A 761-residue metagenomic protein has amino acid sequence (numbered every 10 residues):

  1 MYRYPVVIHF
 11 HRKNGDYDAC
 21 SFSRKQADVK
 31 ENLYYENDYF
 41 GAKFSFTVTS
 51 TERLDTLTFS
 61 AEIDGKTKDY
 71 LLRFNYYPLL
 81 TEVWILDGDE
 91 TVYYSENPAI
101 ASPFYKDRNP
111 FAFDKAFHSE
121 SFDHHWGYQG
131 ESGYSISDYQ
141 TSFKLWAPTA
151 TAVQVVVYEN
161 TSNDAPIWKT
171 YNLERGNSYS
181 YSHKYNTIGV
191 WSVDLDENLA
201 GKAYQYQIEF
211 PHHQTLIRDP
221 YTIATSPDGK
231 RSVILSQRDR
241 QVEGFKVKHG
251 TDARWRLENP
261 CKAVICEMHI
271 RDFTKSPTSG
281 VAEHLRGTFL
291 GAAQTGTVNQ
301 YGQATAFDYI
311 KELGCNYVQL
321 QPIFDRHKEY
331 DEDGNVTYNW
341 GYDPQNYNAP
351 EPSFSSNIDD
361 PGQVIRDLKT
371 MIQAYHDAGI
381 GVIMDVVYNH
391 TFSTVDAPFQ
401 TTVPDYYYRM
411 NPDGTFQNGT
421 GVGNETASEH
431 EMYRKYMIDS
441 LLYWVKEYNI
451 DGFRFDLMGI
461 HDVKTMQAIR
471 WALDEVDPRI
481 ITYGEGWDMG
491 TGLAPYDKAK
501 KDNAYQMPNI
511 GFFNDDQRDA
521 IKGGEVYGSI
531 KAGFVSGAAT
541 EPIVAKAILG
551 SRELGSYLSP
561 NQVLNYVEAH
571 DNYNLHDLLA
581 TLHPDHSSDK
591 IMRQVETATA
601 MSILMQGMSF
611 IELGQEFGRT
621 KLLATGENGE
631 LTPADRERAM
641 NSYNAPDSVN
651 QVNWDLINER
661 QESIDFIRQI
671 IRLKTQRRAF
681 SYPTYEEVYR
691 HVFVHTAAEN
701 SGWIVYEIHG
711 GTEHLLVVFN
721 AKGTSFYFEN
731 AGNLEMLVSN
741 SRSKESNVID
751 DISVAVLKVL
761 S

Functional and structural regions predicted by a protein language model:
M1-N14, D38-Q140, K184-E267, D272-G287: The feature marks proteins involved in alpha-glucan
K13-D18, W146-A152, D571, K722-T724 (+1 more regions): Short proline/glycine-enriched turn/loop motifs at strand-loop junctions of beta-rich domains
G41, G65, Y76-W84, D164 (+10 more regions): Active-site-proximal helices and loops of the catalytic beta/alpha 8
A101, A147, A200-Y204, S743-S761: C-terminal beta-strand-rich structural cap/linker in extracellular carbohydrate-active enzymes
L145, Y206, M268, I310 (+10 more regions): Conserved, mostly hydrophobic/aromatic
A224-K275, R518-D585, G702: Glycine-rich phosphate/pyrophosphate-binding loop and adjacent beta-alpha nucleotide/cofactor-binding cores
H269-Y448, M466-D477, I481: Substrate-binding/active-site clefts of carbohydrate-active enzymes
P560-N733: Loop/helix patches that line or flank the sugar-binding groove of alpha-linked glycan CAZymes
